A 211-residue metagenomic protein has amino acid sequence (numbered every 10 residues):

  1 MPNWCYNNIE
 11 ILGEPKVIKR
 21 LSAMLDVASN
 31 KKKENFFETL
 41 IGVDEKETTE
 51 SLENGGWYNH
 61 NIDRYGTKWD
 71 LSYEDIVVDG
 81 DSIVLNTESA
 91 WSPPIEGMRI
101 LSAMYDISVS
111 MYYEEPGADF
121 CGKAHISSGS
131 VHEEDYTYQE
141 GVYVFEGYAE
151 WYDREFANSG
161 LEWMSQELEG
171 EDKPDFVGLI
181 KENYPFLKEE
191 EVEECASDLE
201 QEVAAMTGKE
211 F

Functional and structural regions predicted by a protein language model:
M1-F211: Intrinsic low-complexity, intrinsically disordered or marginally ordered coil/linker segments
